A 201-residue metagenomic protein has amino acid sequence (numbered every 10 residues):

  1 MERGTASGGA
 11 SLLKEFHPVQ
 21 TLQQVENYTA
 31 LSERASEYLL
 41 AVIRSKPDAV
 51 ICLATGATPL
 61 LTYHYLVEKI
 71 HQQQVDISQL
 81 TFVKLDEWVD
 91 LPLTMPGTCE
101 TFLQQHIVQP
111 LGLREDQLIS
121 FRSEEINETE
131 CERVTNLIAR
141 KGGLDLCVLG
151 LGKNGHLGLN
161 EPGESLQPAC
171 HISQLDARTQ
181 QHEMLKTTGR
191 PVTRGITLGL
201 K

Functional and structural regions predicted by a protein language model:
E2-I51, E128: N-terminal glycine-/serine-/threonine-rich phosphate-binding loop
L12-V19, V75-V148: Ligand-binding beta-strand-loop-alpha-helix segment within the catalytic cores of soluble metabolic enzymes
S36-R44, V67, H71, Q104-V108 (+1 more regions): Generic structural signal for well-ordered alpha-helical scaffold segments
S45-H71: Glycine-rich N-terminal segment of FAD-binding domains in flavoprotein oxidoreductases, spanning the beta-loop-helix
T58, T62, N136-S165: A glycine-rich beta-strand to alpha-helix segment that forms a phosphate/ribose-binding loop at ligand/cofactor sites
Y65-D76, C99-T101, P162-I172: A glycine- and small-aliphatic-rich helix-loop capping segment at beta-alpha/alpha-beta transitions that lines
N154, G158-L200: Class I SAM-dependent methyltransferase SAM-binding "motif I" and its flanking Rossmann-like core
